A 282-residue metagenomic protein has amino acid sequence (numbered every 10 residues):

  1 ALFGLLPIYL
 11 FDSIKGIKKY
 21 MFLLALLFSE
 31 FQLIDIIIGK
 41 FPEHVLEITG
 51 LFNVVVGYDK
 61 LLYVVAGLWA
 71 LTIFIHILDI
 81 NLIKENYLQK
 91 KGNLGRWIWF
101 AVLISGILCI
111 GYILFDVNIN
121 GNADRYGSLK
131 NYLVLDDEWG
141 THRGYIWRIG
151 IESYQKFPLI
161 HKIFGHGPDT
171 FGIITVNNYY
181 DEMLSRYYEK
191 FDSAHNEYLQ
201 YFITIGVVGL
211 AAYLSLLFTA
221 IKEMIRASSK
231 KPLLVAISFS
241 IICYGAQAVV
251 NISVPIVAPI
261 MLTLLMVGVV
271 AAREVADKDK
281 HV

Functional and structural regions predicted by a protein language model:
A1-I14, K19-D35, V45, L62-H76 (+1 more regions): Transmembrane alpha-helices of multi-pass inner-membrane enzymes
I34-E43, Y112-G121, F171-S185, I242 (+1 more regions): Membrane-interface helix-loop junctions at the exits of transmembrane helices
I38-P42, L82, I119, T219-S229 (+2 more regions): Juxtamembrane transmembrane-helix termini
G39-W69, F74-G95, G106-K162, E189: Flexible juxtamembrane loops connecting transmembrane helices in multi-pass membrane enzymes that build or modify
T141-F191, I205-A211: TM-adjacent membrane-interface loops and short helices in multi-pass inner/ER membrane proteins
V207-S238: Hydrophobic transmembrane alpha-helices and their immediate junctions
